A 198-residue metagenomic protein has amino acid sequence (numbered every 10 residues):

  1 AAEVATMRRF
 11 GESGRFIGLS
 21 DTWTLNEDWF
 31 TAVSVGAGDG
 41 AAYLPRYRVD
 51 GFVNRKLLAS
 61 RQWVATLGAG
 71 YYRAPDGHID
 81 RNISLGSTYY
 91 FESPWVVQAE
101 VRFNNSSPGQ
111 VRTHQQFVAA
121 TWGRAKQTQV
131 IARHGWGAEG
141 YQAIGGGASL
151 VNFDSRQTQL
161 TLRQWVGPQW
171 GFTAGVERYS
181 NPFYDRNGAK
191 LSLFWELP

Functional and structural regions predicted by a protein language model:
A1-A2, E27-V33, L58-T66, S93-A99 (+2 more regions): Repeated loop/turn-to-beta-strand initiation elements of outer-membrane beta-barrel proteins
A1-F16, L193-E196: N-terminal entry module detector
A2-T6, L19, V33-A37, V49-G51 (+5 more regions): Transmembrane beta-barrel strands of outer-membrane/channel proteins
A5-E12, S20, G36-L44, K56-S60 (+4 more regions): Outer-membrane beta-barrel domain signature
S13-I17, P45-V49, I79-I83, Q110-Q116 (+2 more regions): Residues that define the transmembrane beta-barrel architecture of outer-membrane proteins
W23, R55-L57, Y89, W122-R124 (+2 more regions): Residue-level signature of outer-membrane beta-barrel architecture
A41, A119-T121, A125-G171: Outer membrane beta-barrel transmembrane domains
A120, R186-P198: Outer-membrane beta-barrel "beta-signal"
